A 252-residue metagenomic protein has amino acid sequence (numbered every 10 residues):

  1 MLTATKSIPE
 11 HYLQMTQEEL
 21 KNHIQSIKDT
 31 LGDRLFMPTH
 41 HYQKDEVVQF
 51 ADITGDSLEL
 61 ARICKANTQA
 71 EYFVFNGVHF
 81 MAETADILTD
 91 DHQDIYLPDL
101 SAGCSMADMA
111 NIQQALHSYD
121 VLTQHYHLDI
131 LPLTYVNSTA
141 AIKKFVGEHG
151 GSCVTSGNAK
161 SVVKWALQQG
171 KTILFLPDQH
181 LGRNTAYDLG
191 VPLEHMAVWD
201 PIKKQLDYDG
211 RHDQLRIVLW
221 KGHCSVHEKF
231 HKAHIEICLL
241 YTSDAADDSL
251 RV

Functional and structural regions predicted by a protein language model:
L2-D90, D94-T134, I142-S156, G190-L193 (+2 more regions): Metallocofactor- and cofactor-centric catalytic cores in central/energy metabolism, strongly enriched
H23, E59-L60, V162, H234-I237: Well-ordered alpha-helical segments embedded in enzymatic catalytic cores
M109-H117, W165-I173, H231-I237: Short, surface-exposed amphipathic charged segments that create phosphate/polyanion-binding patches used for binding
V162-D209: Loop-centered beta-sheet repeat module
Y241-D248: Conserved small/polar residues in nucleotide/adenosyl-binding loops
